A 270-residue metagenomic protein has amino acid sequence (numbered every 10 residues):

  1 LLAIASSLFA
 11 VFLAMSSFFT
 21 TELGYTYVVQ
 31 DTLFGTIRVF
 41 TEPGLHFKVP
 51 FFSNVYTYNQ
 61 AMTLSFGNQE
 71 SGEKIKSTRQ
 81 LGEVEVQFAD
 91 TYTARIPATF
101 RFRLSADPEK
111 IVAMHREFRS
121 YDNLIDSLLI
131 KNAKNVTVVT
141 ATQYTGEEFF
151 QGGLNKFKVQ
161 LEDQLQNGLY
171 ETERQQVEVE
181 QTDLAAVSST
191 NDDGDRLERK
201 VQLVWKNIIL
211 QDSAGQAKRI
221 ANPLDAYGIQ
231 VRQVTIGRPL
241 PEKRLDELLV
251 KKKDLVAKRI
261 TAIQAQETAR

Functional and structural regions predicted by a protein language model:
L1-A5, F100, V201-L203: Compositionally biased, low-hydrophobicity segments enriched in charged and small polar residues
L1-S16: Single-pass alpha-helical transmembrane signal-anchor segments
A5-S7, G82-V84, P223: Hydrophobic alpha-helical segments, principally membrane-spanning helices and signal/leader peptides
M15-V136, L210-S213: Hydrophobic membrane-anchoring helix/hairpin
G24-Y27, A94, N135-V136, T142 (+3 more regions): Small-side-chain structural scaffolding
V28, R244-R270: Long, charge-rich amphipathic alpha-helical coiled-coil "stalk/tentacle" segments that mediate oligomerization
F88-D90, R95-I96, L124-R244: Amphipathic, coiled-coil-like alpha-helical scaffolding segments used for oligomerization/assembly
D107-I111, P241-L249: Short acidic, Gly/Pro-enriched loop/turn segments at secondary-structure junctions
